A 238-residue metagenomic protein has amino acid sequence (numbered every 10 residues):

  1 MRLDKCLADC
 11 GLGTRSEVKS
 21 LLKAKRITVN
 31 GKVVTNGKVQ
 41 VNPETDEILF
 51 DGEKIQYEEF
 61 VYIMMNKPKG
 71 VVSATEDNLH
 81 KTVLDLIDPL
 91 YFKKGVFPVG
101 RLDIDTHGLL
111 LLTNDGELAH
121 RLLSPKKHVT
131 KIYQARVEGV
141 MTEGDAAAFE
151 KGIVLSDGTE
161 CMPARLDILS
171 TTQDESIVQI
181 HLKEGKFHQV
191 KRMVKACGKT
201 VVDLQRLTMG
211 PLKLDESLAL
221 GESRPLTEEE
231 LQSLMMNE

Functional and structural regions predicted by a protein language model:
M1-E238: Basic, flexible Lys/Arg- and Gly-enriched helix-loop patches that mediate nucleic-acid binding at interfaces with rRNA
